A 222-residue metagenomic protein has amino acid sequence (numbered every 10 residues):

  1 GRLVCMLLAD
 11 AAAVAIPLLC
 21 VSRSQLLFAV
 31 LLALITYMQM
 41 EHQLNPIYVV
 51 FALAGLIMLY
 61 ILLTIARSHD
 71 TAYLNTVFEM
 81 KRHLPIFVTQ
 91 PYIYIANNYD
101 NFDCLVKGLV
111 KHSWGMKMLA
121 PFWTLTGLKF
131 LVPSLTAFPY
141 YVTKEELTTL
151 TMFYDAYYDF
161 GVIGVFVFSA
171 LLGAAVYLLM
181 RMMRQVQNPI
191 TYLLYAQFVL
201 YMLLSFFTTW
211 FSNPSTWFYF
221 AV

Functional and structural regions predicted by a protein language model:
G1, Q90-Y94, N98, L179-M183 (+1 more regions): Charged, low-complexity, helix-prone segments enriched in Lys/Glu/Asp/Gln
G1-L3, A12, H112, F130 (+2 more regions): Short, structured coil/loop segments at alpha-helix boundaries
G1-R2, L18-V21, T136-Y141, Q185-T191: Short, amphipathic, aromatic/basic-enriched membrane-interface segments that mark the entry/exit of transmembrane
R2-R82: Hydrophobic alpha-helical segments of polytopic membrane proteins
Q43-L44, P139, F220: General N-terminal targeting signals
L59-V176: Small-residue-enriched transmembrane helix-hairpin modules in multi-pass membrane proteins
E145-V222: Hydrophobic alpha-helical segments
